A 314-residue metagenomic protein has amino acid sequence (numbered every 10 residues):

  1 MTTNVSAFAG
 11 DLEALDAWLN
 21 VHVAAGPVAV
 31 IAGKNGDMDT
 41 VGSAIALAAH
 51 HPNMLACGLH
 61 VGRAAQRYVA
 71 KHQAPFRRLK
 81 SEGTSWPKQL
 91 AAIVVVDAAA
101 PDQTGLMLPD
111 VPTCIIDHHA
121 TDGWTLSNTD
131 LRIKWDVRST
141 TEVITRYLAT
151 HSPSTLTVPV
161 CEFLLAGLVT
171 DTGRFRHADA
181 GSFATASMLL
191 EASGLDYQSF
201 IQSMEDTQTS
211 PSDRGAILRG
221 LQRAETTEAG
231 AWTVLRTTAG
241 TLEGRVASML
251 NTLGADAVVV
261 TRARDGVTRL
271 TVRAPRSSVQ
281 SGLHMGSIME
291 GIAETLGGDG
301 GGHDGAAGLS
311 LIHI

Functional and structural regions predicted by a protein language model:
M1-A24: Positively charged, low-complexity intrinsically disordered leader regions
A25, T172-E243, N251-L253, R264: Glycine-rich, Lys/Arg-enriched anion-binding loops that position phosphate/diphosphate groups for phosphoryl
P27-W86: Anionic-ligand anchoring segments at beta-strand to alpha-helix junctions in alpha/beta enzyme folds, i.e., glycine
V28-K34, G167-V169, A306: Short glycine-rich or small-residue beta-strand-to-loop segments that form or flank ligand, phosphate, metal/Fe-S
D37, L47, V94, D117 (+4 more regions): Divalent metal-coordination and catalytic microenvironments
A74-D130: Active-site cofactor/cluster-binding pocket
H118-L189, S193: Short alpha-helices
L235-I312: Glycine-rich, acidic loop segments that terminate in or are immediately followed by a histidine
